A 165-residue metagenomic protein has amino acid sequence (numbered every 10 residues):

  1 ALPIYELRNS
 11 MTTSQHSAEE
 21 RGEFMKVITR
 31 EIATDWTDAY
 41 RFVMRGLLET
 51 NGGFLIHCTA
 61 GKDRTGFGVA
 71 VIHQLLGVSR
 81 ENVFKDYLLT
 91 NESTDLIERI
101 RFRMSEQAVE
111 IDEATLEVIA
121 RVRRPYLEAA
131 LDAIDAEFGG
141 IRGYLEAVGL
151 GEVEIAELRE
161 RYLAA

Functional and structural regions predicted by a protein language model:
A1-L55, F67-A165: Cys-dependent protein tyrosine phosphatase-like superfamily
C58: Short cysteine clusters
G61: Substrate/cofactor-recognition hotspot
